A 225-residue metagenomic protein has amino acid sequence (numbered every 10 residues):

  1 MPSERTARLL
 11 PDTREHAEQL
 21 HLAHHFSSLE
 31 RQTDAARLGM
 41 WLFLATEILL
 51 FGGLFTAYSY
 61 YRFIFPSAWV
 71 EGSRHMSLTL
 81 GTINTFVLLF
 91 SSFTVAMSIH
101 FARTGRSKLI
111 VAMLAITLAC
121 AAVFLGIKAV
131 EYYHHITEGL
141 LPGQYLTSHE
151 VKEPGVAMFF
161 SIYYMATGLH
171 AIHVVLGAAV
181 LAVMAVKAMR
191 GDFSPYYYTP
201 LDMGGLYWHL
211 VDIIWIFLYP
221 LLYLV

Functional and structural regions predicted by a protein language model:
M1-V225: ...captures the hydrophobic TM-helix bundle architecture rather than a specific catalytic motif, and can also fire on
